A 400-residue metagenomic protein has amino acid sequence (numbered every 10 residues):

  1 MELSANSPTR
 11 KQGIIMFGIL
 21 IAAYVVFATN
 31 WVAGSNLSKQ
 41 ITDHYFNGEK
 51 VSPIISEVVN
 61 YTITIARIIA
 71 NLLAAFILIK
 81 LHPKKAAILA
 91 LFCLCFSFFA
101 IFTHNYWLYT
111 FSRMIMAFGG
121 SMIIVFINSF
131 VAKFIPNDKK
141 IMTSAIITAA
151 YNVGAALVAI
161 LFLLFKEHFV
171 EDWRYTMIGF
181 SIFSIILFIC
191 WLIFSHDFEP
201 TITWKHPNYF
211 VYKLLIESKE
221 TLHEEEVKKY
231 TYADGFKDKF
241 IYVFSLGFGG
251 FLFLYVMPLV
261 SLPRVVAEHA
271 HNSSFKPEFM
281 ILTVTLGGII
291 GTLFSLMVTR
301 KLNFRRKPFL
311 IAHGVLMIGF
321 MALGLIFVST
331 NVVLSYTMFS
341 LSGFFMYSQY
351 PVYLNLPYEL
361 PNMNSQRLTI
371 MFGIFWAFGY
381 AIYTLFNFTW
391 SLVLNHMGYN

Functional and structural regions predicted by a protein language model:
I15-N47, P53, P258-P263, Y350 (+2 more regions): Extracytoplasmic
G34-S35, D238-L296: Extracytoplasmic gate region of multi-pass secondary transporters
I69-Y106: Conserved MFS/SLC helix-loop-helix module at the cytosolic interface between two early adjacent transmembrane helices
A70-H82, T292-F304, L394: Helix-to-loop junctions at the C-terminal end of transmembrane segments in multipass secondary transporters
S112-A150: Cytoplasmic helix-loop-helix junction between adjacent transmembrane helices in 12-TM secondary transporters
I146-I202: Helix-loop-helix hairpin linking two adjacent transmembrane segments in secondary transporters
R305-Y353: C-terminal transmembrane helical hairpin of 12-TM major facilitator-type secondary transporters
Y358-M397: A late C-terminal transmembrane helix in Major Facilitator Superfamily
